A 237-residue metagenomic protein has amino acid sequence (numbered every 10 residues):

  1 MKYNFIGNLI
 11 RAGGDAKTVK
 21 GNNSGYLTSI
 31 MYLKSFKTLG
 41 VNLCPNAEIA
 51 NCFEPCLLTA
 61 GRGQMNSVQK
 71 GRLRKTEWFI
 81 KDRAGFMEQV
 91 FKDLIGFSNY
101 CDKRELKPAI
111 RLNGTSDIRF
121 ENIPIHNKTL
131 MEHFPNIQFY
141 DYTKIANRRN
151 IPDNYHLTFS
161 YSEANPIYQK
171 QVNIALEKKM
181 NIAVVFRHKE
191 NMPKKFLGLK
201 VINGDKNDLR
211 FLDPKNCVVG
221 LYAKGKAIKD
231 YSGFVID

Functional and structural regions predicted by a protein language model:
M1-D237: Class I S-adenosyl-L-methionine
